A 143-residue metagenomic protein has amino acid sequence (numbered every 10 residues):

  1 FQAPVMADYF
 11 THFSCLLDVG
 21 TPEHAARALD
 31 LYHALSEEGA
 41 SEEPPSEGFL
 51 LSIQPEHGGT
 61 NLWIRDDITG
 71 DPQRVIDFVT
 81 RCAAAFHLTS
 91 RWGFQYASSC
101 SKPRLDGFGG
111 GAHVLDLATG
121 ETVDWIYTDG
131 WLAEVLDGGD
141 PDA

Functional and structural regions predicted by a protein language model:
F1-A3, A143: Glycine- and charge-rich intrinsically disordered segments
A3-L35: Short, extreme N-terminal segment that most often corresponds to the first beta-strand
Y32-A143: Charged interaction segments
